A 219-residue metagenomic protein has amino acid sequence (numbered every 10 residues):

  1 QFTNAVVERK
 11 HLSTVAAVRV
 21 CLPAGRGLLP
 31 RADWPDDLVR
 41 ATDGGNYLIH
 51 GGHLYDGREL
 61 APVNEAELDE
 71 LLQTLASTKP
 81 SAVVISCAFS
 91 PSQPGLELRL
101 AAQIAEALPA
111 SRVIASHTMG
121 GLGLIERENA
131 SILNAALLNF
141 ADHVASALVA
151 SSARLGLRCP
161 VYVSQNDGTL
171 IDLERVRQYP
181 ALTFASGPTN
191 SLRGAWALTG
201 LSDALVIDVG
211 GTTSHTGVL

Functional and structural regions predicted by a protein language model:
Q1-L219: N-terminally biased helix-coil "hinge/interface" segments that flank
